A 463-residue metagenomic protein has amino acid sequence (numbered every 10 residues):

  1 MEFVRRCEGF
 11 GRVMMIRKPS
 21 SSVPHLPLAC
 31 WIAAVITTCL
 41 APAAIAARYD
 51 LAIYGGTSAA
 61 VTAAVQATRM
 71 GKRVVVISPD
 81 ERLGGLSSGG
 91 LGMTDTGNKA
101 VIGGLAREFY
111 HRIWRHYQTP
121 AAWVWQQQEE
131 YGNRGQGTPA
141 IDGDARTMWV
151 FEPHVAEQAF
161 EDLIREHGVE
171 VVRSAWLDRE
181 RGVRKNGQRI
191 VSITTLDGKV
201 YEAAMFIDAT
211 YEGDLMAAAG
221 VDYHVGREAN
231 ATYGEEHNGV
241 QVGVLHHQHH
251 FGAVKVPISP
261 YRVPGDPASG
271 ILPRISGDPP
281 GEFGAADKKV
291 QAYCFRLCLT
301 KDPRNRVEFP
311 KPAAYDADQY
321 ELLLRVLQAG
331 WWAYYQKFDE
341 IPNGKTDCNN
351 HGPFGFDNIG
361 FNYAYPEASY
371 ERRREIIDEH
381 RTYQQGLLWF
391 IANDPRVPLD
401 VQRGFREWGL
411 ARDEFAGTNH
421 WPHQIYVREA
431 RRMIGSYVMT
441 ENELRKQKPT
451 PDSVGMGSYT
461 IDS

Functional and structural regions predicted by a protein language model:
M1-L26: N-terminal secretory signal peptides that target proteins for export/translocation
P27-L40: Bacterial N-terminal signal peptides
L40-A46: Sec/Tat signal peptide C-region and signal peptidase I cleavage site
A47-T57: Beta1/beta-strand and adjacent pyrophosphate-binding region of the FAD-binding site in flavoprotein oxidoreductases
A60: N-terminal Rossmann-fold NAD(P) dinucleotide-binding loop
K72-R73, S78-G182, H224, T232-G234: Conserved N-terminal/central alpha/beta ligand/cofactor-binding core
E157, V191, K199-M205, A209-S463: Flavin (FAD/FMN)-binding glycine-rich loop and adjacent Rossmann-like elements that form
G182-V200: Conserved beta-strand-loop-beta-strand element in the redox core of flavoprotein oxidoreductases
